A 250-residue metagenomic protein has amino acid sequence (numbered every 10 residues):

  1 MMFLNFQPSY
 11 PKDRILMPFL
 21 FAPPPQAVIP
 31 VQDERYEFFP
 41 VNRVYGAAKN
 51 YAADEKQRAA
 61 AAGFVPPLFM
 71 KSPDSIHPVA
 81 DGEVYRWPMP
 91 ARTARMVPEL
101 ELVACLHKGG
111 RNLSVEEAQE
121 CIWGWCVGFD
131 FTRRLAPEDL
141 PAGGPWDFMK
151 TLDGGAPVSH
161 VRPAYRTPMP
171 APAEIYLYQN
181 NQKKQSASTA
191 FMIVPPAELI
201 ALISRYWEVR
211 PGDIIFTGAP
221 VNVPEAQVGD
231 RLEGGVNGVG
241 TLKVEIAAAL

Functional and structural regions predicted by a protein language model:
M1, R14-L16: Residue-level detector of intrinsically disordered terminal segments
F3-F6, Y10: Aromatic (phenylalanine/tyrosine) cluster motif
F6, L16-Y206, I214, N222-L250: Catalytic-core "active-site belt" of small-molecule-metabolizing enzymes, emphasizing His/Asp/Glu-rich regions
